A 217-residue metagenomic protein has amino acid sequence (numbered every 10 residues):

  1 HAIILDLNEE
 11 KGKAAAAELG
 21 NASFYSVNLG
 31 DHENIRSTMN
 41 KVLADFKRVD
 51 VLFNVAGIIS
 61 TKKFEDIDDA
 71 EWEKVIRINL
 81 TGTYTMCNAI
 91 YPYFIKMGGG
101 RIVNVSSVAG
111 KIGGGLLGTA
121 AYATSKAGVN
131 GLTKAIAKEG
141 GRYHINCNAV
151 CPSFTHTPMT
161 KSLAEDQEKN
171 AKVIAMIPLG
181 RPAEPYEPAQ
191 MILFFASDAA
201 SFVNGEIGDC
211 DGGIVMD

Functional and structural regions predicted by a protein language model:
K63-F64, E71-I76, K169, V173: Substrate-binding pocket helix/loop in short-chain dehydrogenase/reductase
C87, S125, T133: Active-site helix of classical SDR
P92, K134, K138-E139, S201: Alpha-helical segment proximal to the catalytic Tyr-Lys
S107: Residue(s) in the substrate-gating loop at a strand-loop-helix junction that position the organic substrate next
G141-N146, V203-G205: Short, small/polar-rich loop/turn modules that mediate ligand/substrate recognition or access, typified
I177-P188, A199: A conserved structural motif in NAD(P)-dependent oxidoreductases
L193, N204-D217: Short C-terminal tail/terminal secondary-structure segment of NAD(P)H-dependent dehydrogenase/reductase domains
